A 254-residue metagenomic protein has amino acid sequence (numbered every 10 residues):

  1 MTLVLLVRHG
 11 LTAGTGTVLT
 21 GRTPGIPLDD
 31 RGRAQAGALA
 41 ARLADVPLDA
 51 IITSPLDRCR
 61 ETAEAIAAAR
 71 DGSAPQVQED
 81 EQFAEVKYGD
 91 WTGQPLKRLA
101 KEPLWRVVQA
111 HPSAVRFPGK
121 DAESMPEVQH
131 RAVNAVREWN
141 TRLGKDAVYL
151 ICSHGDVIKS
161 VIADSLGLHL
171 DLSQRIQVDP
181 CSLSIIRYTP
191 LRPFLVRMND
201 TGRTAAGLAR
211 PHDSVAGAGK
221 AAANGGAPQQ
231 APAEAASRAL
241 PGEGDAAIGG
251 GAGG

Functional and structural regions predicted by a protein language model:
T2, Y88-K97, T141, K145-A147 (+1 more regions): Acidic, low-complexity terminal tails and accessory targeting/binding regions of phosphate-metabolizing enzymes
L3-V7, Q78, A147-S153, V157: Beta-strand elements within well-structured catalytic alpha/beta cores of enzymes that handle phosphate/sulfate esters
R8-I66, P118-V133: Loop-to-helix element that buttresses phosphate recognition and phosphoryl-transfer chemistry
G10, G155, T201: Active-site metal-binding loops of divalent metal-dependent hydrolases
G37-V107, E234, P241, D245-G254: Phosphate-coordination/substrate-recognition cap region in phosphate-metabolizing enzymes
S54-L56, Q82, I151-D156, M198: Short, well-ordered beta-to-alpha junction loops that form the rim of enzyme active sites and present histidine/acidic
A69-N134, R187, R197-D200, L208-R210 (+2 more regions): Phosphate-handling substructures
V128-L143, A147-G155: GST-like fold's C-terminal all-alpha helical module
